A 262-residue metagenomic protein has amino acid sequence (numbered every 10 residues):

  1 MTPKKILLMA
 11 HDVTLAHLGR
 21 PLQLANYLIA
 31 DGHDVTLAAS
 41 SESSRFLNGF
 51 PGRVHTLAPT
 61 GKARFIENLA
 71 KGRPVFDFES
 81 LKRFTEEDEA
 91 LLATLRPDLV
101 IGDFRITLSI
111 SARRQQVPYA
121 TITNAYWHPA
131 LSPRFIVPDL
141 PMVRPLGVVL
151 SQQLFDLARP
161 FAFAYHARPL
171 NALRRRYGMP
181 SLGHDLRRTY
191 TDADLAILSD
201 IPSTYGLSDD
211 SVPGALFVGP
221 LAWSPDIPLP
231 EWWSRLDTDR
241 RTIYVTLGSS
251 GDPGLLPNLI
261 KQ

Functional and structural regions predicted by a protein language model:
M1-R113, V117-V149, N258-K261: Glycosyltransferase specificity loop/lid
A10, K71-D77, L91-L92, H166-L173 (+1 more regions): Short, basic, glycine/proline-bearing loop/turn elements
A25, R45, S203-Q262: Donor-nucleotide binding loops and adjacent catalytic segments primarily of GT-B fold Leloir glycosyltransferases
L57, I197-S199, V218: Hydrophobic residues at beta-strand termini and immediately following loops that shape nucleotide-binding pockets
A93, R188-Y190, D237: Solvent-exposed alpha-helices and their adjacent loops that cap or buttress functional pockets in soluble metabolic
R96-D98, D194, R241: Conserved acidic residues
A120-G206, V212-P213: Active-site-proximal region of nucleotide-activated glycan assembly enzymes, centered on histidine/acidic-rich loops
